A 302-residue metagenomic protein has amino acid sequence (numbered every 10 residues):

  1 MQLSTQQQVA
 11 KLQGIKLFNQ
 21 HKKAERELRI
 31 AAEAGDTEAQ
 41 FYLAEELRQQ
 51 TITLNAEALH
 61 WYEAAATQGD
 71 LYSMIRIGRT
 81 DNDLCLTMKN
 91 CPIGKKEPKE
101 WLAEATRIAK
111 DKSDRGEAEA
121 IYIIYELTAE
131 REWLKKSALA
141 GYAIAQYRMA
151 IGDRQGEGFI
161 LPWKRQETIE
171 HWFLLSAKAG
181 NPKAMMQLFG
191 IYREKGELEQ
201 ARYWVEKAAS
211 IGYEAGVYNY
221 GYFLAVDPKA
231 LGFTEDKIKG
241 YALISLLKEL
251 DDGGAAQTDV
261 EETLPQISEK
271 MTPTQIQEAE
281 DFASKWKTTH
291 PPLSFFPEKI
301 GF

Functional and structural regions predicted by a protein language model:
M1-E45, P292-F295, K299-F302: N-terminal leader/linker segments that initiate helical-solenoid repeat arrays
S4-Q6, Q20, E33-T37, Q49-Q50 (+13 more regions): Short helix-capping/linker turns of helical repeat alpha-solenoids
I15-L17, L47, D81, T128 (+4 more regions): Residue at a conserved register position within TPR or TPR-like alpha-solenoid repeats
F18-K23, T51-W61, T87-R107, E126-K136 (+3 more regions): Structural signature of tandem alpha-helical TPR/SEL1-like repeats, specifically the intra-repeat loop/turn
E63-T67, N82, I93-T106, T234-A255 (+2 more regions): TPR/TPR-like (Sel1-like) alpha-helical repeat modules
R154-L161, E170-E214: Alpha-helical adaptor scaffolds
D252-F302: Terminal, low-structured helical/coil segments at or just beyond the last alpha-helical repeat
